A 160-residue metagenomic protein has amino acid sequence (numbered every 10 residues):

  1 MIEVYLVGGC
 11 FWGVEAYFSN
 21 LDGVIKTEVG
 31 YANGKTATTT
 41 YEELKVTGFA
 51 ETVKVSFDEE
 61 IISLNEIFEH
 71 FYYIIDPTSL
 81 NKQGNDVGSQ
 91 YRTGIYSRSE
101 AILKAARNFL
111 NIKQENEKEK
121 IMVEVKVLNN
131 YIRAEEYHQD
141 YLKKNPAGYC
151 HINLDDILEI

Functional and structural regions predicted by a protein language model:
M1-I160: Flexible coil/turn and secondary-structure edge motifs
